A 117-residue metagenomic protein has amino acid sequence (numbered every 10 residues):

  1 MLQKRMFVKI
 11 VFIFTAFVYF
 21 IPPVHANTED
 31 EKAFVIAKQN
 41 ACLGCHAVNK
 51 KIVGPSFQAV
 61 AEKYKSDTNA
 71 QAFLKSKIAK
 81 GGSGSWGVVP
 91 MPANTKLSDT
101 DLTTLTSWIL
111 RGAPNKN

Functional and structural regions predicted by a protein language model:
M1-F7: N-terminal secretory signal peptides that target proteins for export/translocation
K9-Y19: Bacterial N-terminal signal peptides
P22-A37, K63: Electrostatic cytochrome c docking/interface patches
N40-V48, L105: The canonical Cys-X-X-Cys-His
H46, A79, I109-L110: Protein kinase-like catalytic domain
K50-E62, K77-T104, N117: Axial heme c-ligation environment in periplasmic c-type cytochrome domains
L110-K116: Short, low-complexity, Pro/Ser/Thr/Gly-rich segments in the mature regions of secreted, periplasmic
